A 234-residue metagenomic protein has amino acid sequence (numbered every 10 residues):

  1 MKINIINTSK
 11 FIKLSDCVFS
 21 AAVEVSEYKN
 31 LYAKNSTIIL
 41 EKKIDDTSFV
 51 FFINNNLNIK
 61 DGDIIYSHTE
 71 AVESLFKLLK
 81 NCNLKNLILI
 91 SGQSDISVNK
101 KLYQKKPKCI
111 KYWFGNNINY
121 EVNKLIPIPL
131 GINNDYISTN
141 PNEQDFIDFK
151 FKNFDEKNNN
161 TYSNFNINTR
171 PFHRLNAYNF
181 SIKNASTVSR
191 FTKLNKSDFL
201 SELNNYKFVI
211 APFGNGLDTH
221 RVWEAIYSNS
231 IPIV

Functional and structural regions predicted by a protein language model:
K2-W223, Y227-I231: Nucleotide-sugar donor-binding catalytic core of glycosyltransferases
